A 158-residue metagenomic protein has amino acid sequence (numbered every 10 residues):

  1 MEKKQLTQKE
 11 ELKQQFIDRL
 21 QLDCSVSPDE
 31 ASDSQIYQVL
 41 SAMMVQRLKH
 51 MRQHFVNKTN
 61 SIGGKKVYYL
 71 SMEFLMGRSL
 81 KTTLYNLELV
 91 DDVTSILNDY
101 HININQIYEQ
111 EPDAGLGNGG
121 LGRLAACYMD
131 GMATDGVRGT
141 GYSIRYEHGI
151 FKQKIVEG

Functional and structural regions predicted by a protein language model:
M1-G158: A conserved ligand/cofactor-binding region detector
